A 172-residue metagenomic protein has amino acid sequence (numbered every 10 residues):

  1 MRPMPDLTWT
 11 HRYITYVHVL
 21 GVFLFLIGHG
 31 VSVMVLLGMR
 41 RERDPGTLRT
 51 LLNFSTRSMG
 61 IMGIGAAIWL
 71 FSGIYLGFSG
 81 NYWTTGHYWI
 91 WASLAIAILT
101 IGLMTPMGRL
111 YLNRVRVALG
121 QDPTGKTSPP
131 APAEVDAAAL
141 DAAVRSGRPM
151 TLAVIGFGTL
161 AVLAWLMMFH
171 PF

Functional and structural regions predicted by a protein language model:
R2-F172: Polytopic transmembrane helical bundles with strong interfacial aromatic enrichment
